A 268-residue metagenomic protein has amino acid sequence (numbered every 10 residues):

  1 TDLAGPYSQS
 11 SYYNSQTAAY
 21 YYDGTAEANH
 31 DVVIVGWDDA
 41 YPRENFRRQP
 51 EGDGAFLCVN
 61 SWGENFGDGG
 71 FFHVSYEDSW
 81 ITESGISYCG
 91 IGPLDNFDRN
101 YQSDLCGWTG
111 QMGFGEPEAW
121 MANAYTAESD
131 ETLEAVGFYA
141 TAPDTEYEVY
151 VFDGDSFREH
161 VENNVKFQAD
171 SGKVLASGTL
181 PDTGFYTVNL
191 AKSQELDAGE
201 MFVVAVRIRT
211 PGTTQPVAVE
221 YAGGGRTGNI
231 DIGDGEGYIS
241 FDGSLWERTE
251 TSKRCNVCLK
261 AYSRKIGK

Functional and structural regions predicted by a protein language model:
T1-E131, T145-E148, R158-E159, V217-K268: Active-site signature of cysteine proteases
A18-Y20, Q111, A135, S171-V174 (+1 more regions): Residue-level detector of functional hotspots within protein domains
G24-A26, T141, Q194-L196: Short, conserved, surface-exposed binding loops centered on an aromatic residue
H73-S75, A124-E128, Y139, T179 (+2 more regions): Generic structural detector for well-ordered beta-strands
W120-A122, L133-A135, F185-T187, M201: Intrinsic-disorder/low-complexity, polar/charged segments enriched in Ser/Thr/Lys/Arg/Asp/Glu/Gln
D130-A142, V204-V206: A short beta-strand element within beta-rich, extracytoplasmic domains of secreted/secretory-pathway proteins
D144-G233: Aromatic- and Gly/Pro-enriched, solvent-exposed loop/edge beta-strand patches characteristic of beta-rich domains
